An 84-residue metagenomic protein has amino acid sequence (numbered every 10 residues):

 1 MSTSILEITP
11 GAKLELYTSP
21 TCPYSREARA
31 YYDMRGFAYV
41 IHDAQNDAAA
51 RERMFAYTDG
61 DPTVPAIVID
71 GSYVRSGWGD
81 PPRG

Functional and structural regions predicted by a protein language model:
S2-V40: Local sequence-structure signature of Cys/Sec-based thiol-disulfide redox active-site neighborhoods
I8-T9, G60, S76-G77: Glycine-centered flexibility motif
P23-R26, A49, S76-G77: Residues that form or flank phosphate/diphosphate-binding pockets in enzymes that use nucleotide phosphates
A30-D33, F55, G79: General helical structural elements
G36-F37, R53, G60, P82: Alpha-helix boundary/interfacial micro-motifs
D43-P62, S72: Thioredoxin-like thiol-disulfide oxidoreductase module
I69-G84: Non-catalytic, surface beta->alpha helical segment in thiol-disulfide oxidoreductase systems
